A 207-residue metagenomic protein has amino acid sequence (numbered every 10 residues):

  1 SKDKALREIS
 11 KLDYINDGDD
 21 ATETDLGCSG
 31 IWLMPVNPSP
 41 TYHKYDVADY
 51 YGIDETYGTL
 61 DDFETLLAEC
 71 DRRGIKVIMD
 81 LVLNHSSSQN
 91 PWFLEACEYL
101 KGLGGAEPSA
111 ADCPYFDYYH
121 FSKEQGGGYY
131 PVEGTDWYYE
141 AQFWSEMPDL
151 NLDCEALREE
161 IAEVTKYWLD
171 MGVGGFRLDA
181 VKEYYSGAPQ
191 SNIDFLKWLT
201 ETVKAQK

Functional and structural regions predicted by a protein language model:
S1-A162, D170, V181-K207: Acidic/aromatic-lined carbohydrate-recognition and catalytic surfaces of CAZymes acting on diverse glycans
K166: C-terminal active-site rim and adjoining tail of enzyme catalytic domains
G174: Receiver (REC) domain switch/active-site residues of two-component response regulators
